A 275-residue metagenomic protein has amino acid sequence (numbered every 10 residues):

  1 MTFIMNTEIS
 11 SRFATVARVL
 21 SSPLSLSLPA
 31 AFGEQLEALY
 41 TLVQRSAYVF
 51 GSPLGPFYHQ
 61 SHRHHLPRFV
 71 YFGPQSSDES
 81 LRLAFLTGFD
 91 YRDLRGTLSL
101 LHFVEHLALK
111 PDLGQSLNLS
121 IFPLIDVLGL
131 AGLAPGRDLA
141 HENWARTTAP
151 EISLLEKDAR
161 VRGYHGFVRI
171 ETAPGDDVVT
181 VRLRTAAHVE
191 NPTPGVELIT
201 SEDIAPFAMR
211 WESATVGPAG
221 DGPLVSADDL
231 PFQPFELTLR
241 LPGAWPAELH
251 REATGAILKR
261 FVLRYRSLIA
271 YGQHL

Functional and structural regions predicted by a protein language model:
M1-R68: Short glycine- and acidic-rich boundary segments immediately preceding or forming the N-terminal edge of structured
E8-R12, V216-L275: Active-site-adjacent mobile loop/cap segments within catalytic or ligand-binding domains
Q35, E151, T254-I257: General structural feature for long, well-ordered alpha-helical segments within catalytic domains of soluble enzymes
T41-A47, D112-G114, A227-P231: Short, conserved catalytic or adaptor-binding loops enriched in Gly and charged residues
G51, R68, I121, F167-R169 (+1 more regions): Conserved beta-strand scaffold positions in the cores of enzyme catalytic domains, especially in NTP/NDP-utilizing
R68-E79: Short beta-strand-to-loop junctions in surface cap/lid or active-site-entrance loops
E79-R82, F89, D93-T215: Active-site/substrate-binding loop(s) of hydrolase catalytic cores
T87-F89, L241: Short glycine-centered, acidic/aromatic-flanked micro-motifs in structured strand/loop junctions that mark active-site
